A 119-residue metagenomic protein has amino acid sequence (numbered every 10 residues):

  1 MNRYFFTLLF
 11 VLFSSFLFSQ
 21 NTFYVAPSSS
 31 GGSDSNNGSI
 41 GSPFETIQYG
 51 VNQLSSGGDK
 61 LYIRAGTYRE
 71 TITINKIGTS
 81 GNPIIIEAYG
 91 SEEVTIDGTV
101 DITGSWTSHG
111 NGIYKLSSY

Functional and structural regions predicted by a protein language model:
M1-Y4: Positively charged n-region of N-terminal signal peptides that target proteins for export
T7-L9: Sec-dependent N-terminal signal peptides
Y24-Y119: Extracellular polysaccharide-degrading/modifying enzymes targeting complex plant/algal/animal polysaccharides
